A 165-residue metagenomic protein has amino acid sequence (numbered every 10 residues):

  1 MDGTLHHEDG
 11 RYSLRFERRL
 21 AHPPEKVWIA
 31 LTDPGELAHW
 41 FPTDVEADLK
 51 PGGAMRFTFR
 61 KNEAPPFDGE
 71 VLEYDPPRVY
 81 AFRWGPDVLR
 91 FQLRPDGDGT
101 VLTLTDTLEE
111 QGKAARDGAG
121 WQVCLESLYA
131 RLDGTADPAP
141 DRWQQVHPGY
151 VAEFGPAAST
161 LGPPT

Functional and structural regions predicted by a protein language model:
M1-D44, T165: Hydrophobic ligand-binding cavity/cleft-lining segments
L5-R11, L49-P51, E73-D75, R94-G97: Short, ordered beta-strand-loop transition motifs
R11-E17, A54, P66, V79 (+2 more regions): Intrinsic-disorder/low-complexity, polar/charged segments enriched in Ser/Thr/Lys/Arg/Asp/Glu/Gln
T32-D33, P42, P76, E126 (+1 more regions): Residues at helix-coil transition
A38-P86, L161-T165: Glycine-rich portal/gate segments that line the openings of hydrophobic small-molecule binding cavities
L72, V79-L132: Beta-strand/loop substructures that line and gate deep hydrophobic ligand-binding cavities in soluble
L108-T165: A conserved amphipathic terminal alpha-helix motif
